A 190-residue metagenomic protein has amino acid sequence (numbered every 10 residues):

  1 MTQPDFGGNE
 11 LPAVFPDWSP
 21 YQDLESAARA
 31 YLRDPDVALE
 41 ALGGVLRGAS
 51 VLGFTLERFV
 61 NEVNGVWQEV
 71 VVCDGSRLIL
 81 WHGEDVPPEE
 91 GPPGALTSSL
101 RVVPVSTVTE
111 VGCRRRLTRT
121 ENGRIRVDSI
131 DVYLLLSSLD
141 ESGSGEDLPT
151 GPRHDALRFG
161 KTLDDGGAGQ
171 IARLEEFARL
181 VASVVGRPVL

Functional and structural regions predicted by a protein language model:
M1-R77, W81-P87: Anionic N-terminal interaction surfaces
T2-L11, V86-L190: Acidic, Ser/Thr- and proline-rich intrinsically disordered linker/docking segments of eukaryotic scaffolds
